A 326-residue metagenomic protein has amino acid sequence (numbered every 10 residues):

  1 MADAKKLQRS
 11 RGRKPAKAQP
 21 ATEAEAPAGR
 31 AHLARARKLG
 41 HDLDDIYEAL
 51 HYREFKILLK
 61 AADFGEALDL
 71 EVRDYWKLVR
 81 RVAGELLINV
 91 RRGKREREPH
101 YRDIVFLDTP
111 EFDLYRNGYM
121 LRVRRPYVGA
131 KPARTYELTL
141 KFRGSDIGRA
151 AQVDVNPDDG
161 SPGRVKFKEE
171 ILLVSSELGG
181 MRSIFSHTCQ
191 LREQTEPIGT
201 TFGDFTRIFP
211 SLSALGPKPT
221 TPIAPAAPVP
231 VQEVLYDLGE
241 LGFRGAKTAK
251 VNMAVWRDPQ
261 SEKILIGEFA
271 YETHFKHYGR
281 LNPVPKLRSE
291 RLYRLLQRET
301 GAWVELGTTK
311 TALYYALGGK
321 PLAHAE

Functional and structural regions predicted by a protein language model:
D3-E326: Phosphate-end processing signature that detects enzymes handling 5′-triphosphorylated RNA and polyphosphate
